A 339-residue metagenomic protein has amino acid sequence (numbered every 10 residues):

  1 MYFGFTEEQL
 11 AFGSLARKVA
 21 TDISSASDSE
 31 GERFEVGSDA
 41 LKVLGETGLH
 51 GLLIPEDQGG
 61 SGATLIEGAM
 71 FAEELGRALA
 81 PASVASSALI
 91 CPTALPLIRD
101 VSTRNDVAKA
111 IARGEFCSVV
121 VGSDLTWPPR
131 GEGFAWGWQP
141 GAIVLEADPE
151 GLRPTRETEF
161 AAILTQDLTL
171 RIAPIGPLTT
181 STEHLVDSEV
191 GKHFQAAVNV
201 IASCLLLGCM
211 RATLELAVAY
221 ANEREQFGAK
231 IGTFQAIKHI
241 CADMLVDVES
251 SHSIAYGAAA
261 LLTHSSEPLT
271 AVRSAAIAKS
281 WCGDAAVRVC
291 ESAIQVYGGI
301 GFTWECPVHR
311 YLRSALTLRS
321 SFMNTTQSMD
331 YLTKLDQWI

Functional and structural regions predicted by a protein language model:
M1-R77, A110-I111, F194-I339: Alpha-helical interface subdomain recognition
T6, T64, L97-D100, W136-G137 (+3 more regions): Intrinsic-disorder/low-complexity, polar/charged segments
S29-E32, E73, P96-R99, S123-T126 (+3 more regions): A short linear-motif detector with a strong N-terminal bias
D39-K42, T93-P96, T126-E132: Short, solvent-exposed polar/charged micro-motifs at secondary-structure junctions
G48, R99, I163, T169-R171 (+2 more regions): Glycine-centered secondary-structure boundary/capping sites
G76-A80, L89, T180, S320-S321: Glycine-rich loops and low-complexity Gly/Arg-rich segments that provide flexible linkers or classic glycine-based
A82-S83, V101-E215, A219: FAD-binding core of flavoproteins
S83-D100: N-terminal glycine-rich flavin-associated loop
